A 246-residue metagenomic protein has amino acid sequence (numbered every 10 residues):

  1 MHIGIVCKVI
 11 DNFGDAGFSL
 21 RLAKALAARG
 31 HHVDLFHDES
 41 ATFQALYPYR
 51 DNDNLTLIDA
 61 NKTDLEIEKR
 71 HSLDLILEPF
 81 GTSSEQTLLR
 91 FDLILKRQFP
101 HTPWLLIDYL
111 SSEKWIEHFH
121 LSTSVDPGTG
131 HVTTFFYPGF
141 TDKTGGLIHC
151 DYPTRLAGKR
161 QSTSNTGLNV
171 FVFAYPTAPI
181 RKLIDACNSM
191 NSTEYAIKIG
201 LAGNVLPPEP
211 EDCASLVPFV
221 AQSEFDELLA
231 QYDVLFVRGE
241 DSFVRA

Functional and structural regions predicted by a protein language model:
M1-H2, G167-N169, A196-K198: Residues that mark the start of a beta-strand
G4-G128: Active-site and donor-binding regions of nucleotide-sugar-utilizing enzymes
L20-A23, P79, F219-R245: A donor-sugar binding/catalytic signature common to diverse glycosyltransferases and related nucleotide-sugar
H37, A60, L77-F80, I107-D108 (+4 more regions): Short His-Asn-centered micro-motif
Y49-I58, T102, V132-F135, E209-V220: Active-site regions of enzymes building and remodeling cell-envelope glycoconjugates
D108-R181: A nucleotide-sugar donor-handling region in carbohydrate enzymes
K182-E194: Short hydrophobic signal-anchor/transmembrane segments that target glycosyltransferases and glycosylation machinery
N191-P218: Catalytic donor nucleotide-activated moiety binding site of glycosyltransferases and closely related
